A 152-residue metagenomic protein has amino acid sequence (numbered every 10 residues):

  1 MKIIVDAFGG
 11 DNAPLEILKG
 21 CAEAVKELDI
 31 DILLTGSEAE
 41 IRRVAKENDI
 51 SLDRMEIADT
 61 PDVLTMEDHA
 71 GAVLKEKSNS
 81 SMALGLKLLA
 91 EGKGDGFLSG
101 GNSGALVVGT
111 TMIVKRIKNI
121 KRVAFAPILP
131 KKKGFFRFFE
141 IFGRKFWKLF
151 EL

Functional and structural regions predicted by a protein language model:
M1-G100, A105-M112: Contiguous, glycine/small-aliphatic-enriched amphipathic segments in soluble metabolic enzymes
L84, G134-L152: Ligand-binding beta-strand-loop-alpha-helix segment within the catalytic cores of soluble metabolic enzymes
A105-V108, K115, K145-L149: Short, well-ordered, mixed-charge alpha-helical segments that flank or form enzyme active sites
G109-I141: Short, acidic/small-residue loops that bind anionic groups at enzyme active sites
